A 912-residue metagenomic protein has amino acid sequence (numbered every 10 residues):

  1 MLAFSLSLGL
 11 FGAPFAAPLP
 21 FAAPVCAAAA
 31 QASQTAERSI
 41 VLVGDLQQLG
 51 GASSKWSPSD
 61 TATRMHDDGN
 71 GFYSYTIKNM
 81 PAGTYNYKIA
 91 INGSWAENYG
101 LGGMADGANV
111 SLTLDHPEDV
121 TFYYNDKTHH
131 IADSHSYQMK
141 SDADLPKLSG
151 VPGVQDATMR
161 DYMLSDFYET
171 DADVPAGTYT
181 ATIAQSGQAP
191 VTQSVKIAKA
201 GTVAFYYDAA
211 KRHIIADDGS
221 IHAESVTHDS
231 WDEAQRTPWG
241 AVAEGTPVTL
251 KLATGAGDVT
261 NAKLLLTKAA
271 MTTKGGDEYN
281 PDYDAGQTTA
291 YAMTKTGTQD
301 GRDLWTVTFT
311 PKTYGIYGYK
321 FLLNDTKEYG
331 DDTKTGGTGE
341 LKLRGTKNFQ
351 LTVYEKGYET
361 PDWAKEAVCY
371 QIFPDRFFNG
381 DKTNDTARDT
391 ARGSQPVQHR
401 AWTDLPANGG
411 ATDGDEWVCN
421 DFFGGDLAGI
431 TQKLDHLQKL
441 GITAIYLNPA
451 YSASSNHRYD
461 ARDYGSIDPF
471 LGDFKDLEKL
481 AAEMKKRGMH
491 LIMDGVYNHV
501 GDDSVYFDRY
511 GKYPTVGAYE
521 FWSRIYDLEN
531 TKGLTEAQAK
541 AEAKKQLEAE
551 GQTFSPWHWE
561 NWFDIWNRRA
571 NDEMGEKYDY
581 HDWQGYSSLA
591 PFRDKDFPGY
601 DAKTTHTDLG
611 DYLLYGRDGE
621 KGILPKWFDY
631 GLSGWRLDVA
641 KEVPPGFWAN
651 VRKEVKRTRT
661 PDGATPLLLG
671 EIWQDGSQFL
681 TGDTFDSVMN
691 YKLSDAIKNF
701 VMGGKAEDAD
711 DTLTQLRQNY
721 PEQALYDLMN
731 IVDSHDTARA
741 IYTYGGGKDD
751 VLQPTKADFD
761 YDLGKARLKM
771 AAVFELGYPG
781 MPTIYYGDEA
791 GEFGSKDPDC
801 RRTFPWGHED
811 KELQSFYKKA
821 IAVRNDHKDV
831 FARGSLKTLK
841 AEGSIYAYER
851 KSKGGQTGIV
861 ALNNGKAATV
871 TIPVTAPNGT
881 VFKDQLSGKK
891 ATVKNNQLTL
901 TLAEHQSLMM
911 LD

Functional and structural regions predicted by a protein language model:
T35-A82, N92-L112, D142-A172, A256-Y314 (+1 more regions): Aromatic-rich carbohydrate-binding modules that target alpha-glucans
G93-H130, S186-H213, T333-K347: Structured interaction patches on ligand/partner-binding surfaces of diverse proteins
D126, K211, K894-D912: C-terminal beta-strand-rich structural cap/linker in extracellular carbohydrate-active enzymes
K211-D258, E340, Q350, E359-D362: Non-catalytic, glycine-rich low-complexity segments
T237-V242, T246-K251, T838-T875: Carbohydrate-binding surface patches
A262, A270-K274, A481-R487, N498-H499 (+11 more regions): Active-site-proximal helices and loops of the catalytic beta/alpha 8
P374-A444, A450-Y630, T660, Q678: Substrate-binding/active-site clefts of carbohydrate-active enzymes
D375, G682-D683, M729-V751, K756 (+1 more regions): Aromatic/acidic polysaccharide-binding cleft in carbohydrate-active enzymes
